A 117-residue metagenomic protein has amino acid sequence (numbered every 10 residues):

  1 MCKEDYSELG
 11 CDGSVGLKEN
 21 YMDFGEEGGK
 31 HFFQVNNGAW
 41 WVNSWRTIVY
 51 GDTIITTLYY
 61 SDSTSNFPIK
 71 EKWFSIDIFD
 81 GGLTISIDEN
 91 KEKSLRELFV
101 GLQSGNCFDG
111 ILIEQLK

Functional and structural regions predicted by a protein language model:
M1-Y21: Bacterial Sec-dependent N-terminal signal peptides
K3-Y6, G82-L83, G105-K117: C-terminal edge beta-strand
G13-S14, K30-T84: Surface-exposed binding patches on compact interaction domains or structured appendages
M22-E27: Short, solvent-exposed loop/linker segments at the N-terminal edge of repeated beta-sheet extracellular domains
W40-S44, L98, D109: Short beta-strand/loop motifs in extracellular/secreted proteins, especially within beta-sandwich accessory domains
G82-K93: Short, solvent-exposed, Trp/other aromatic-anchored flexible loops in extracytoplasmic proteins
E92-N106: A short beta-strand micro-motif common to beta-rich folds, especially ectodomain repeats
